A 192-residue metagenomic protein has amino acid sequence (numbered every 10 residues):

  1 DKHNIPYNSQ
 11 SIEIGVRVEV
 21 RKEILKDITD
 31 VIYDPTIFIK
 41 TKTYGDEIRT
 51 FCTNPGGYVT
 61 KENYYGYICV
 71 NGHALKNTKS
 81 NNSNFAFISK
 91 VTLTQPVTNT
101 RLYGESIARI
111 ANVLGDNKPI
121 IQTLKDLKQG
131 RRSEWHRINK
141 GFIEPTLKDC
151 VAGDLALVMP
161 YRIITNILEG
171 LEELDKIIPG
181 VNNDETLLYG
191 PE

Functional and structural regions predicted by a protein language model:
D1-E192: Residues forming the flavin
